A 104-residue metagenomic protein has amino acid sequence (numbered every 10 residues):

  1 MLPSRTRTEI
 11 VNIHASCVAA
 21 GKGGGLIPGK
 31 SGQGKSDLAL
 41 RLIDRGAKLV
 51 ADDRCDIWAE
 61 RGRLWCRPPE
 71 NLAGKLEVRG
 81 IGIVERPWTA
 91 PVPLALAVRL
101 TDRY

Functional and structural regions predicted by a protein language model:
M1-N12: N-terminal pre-Walker A segment at the start of P-loop NTPase domains
L2, D44-D102: Conserved nucleotide-sensing/catalytic segment adjacent to the nucleotide-binding pocket in NTP-handling enzymes
I10, C17-A20, W88-P91: Solvent-exposed alpha-helices and their adjacent loops that cap or buttress functional pockets in soluble metabolic
N12-H14, A51-D52: A short, compositionally biased
I13, G32, V78: Short glycine/serine/threonine-biased micro-segments
A15-C17, A97: Conserved hydrophobic/aromatic beta-strand scaffold that supports enzyme active sites
V18-I43: Glycine-rich phosphate-binding P-loop
